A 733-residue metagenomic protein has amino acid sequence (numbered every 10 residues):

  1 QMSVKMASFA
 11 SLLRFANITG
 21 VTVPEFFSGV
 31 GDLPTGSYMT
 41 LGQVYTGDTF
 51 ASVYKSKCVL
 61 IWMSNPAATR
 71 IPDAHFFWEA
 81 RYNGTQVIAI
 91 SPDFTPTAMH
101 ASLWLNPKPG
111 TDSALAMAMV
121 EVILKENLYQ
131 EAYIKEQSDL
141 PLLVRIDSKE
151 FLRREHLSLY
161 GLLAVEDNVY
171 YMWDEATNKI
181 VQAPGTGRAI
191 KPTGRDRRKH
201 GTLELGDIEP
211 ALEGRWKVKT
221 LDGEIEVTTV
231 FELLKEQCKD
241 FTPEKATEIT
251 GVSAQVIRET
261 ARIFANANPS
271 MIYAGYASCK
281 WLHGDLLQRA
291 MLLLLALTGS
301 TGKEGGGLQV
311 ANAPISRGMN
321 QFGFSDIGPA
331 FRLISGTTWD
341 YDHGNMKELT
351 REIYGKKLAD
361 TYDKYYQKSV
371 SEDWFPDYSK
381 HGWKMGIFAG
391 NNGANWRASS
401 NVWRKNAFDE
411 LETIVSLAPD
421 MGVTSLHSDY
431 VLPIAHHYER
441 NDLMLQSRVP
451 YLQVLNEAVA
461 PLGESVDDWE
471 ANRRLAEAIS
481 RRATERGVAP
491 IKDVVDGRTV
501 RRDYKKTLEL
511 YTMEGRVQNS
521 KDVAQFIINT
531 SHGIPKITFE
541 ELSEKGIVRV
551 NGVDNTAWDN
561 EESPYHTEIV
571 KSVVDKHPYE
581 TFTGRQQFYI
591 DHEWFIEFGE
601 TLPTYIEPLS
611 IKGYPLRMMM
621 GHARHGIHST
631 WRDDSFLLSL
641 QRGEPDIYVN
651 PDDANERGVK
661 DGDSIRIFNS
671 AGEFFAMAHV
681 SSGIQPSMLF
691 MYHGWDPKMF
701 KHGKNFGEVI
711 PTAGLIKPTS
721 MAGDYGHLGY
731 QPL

Functional and structural regions predicted by a protein language model:
Q1-E439, I479, E568, K576-P578 (+1 more regions): Catalytic alpha/large subunits of respiratory electron-transfer oxidoreductases, centered on bis-MGD molybdoenzymes
H100-P107, Y451-L462: Short beta-alpha connecting loops at secondary-structure transitions that line or flank enzyme active sites
E372-P376, K380-G386, G390-W396, K405-A407 (+3 more regions): C-terminal substrate/ligand-recognition segments
G386, I414, D429, L475 (+6 more regions): Hydrophobic, well-ordered secondary-structure elements that form the walls of internal hydrophobic environments
W403, E412-T413, V454-S480, R666: Phosphate/diphosphate-binding loops
Y438-A458: Acidic-aromatic pocket-rim loops
E470-I534, F539-E540, S629, D634-Y648 (+1 more regions): Long, contiguous, secondary-structure-rich segments that constitute the structural scaffold of globular domains
D503-S635: Long, low-complexity segments enriched in small/aliphatic residues
